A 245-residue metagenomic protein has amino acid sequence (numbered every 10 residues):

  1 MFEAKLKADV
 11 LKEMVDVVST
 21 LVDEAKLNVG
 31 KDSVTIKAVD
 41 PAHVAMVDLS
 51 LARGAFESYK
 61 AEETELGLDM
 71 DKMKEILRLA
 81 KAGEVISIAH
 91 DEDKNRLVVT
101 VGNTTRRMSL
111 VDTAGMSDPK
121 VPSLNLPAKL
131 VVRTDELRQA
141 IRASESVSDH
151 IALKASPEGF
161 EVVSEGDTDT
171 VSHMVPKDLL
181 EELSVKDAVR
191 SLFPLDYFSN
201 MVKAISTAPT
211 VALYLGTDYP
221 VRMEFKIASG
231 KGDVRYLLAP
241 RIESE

Functional and structural regions predicted by a protein language model:
M1-S19, E24-S146, K154-A208, A212-E245: DNA polymerase sliding clamps and clamp-related checkpoint/processivity subunits
